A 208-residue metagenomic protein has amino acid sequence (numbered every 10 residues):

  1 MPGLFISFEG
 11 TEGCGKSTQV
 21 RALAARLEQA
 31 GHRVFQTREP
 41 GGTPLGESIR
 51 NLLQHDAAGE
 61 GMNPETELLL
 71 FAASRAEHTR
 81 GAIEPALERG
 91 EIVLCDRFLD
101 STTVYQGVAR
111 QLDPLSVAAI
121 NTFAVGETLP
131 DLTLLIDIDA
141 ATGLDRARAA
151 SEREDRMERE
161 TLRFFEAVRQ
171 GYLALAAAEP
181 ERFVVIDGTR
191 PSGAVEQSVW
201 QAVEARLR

Functional and structural regions predicted by a protein language model:
P2-F5: Pre-Walker A (Motif I) flank of P-loop NTPase domains
F8: Hydrophobic anchor at the beta1->P-loop junction of P-loop NTPases
G13: Walker A (P-loop) phosphate-binding loop of P-loop NTPases
K16: Conserved lysine of the Walker
Q19: Hydrophobic positions on the alpha1 helix immediately C-terminal to the Walker A/P-loop
A22-A24, A141-R208: NTP-dependent small-molecule kinase module
H32-V125, S198: ATP-dependent small-molecule kinase phosphotransfer cores that center on conserved nucleotide phosphate-binding segments
S101-Q170: A glycine- and Lys/Arg-enriched "phosphate-lid" helix/loop adjacent to the NTP-binding pocket of small-molecule kinases
